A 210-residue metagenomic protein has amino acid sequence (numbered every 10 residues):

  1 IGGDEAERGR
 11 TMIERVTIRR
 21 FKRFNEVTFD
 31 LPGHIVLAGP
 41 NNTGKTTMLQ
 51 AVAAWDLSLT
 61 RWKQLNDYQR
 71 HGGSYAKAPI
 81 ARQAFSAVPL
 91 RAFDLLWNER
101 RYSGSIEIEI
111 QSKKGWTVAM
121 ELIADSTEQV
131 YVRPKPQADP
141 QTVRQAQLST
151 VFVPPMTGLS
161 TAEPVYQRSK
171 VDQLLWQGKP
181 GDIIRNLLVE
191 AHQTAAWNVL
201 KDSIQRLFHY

Functional and structural regions predicted by a protein language model:
I1-Q173, H192-Y210: P-loop NTPase switch/coupling surface
G178-T194: Low-complexity, highly charged intrinsically disordered N-terminal segments that act as targeting/localization
